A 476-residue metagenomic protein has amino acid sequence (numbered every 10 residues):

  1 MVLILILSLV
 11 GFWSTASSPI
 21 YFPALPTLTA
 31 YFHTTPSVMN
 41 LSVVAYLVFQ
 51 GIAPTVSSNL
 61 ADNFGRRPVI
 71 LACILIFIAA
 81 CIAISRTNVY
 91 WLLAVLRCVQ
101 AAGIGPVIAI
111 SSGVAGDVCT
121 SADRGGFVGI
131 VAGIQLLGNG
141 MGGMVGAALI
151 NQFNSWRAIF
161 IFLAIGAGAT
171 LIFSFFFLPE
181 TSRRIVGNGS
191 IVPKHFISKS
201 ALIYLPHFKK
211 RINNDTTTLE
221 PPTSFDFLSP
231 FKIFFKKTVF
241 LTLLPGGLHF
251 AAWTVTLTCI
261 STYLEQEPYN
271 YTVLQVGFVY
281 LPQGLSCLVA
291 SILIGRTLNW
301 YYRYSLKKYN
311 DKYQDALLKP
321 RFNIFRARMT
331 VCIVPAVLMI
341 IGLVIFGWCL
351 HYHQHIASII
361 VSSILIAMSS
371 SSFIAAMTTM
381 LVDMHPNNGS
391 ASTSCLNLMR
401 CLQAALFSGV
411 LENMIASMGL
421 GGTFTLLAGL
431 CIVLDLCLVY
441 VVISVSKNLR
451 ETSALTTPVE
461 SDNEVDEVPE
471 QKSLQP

Functional and structural regions predicted by a protein language model:
M1, R124-G126, N151-F240, I292-K312 (+1 more regions): Central mid-sequence intracellular linker of multi-pass
M1-S17, P26, A30, V468-S473: Cytosolic juxtamembrane N-terminal segment immediately preceding the first transmembrane helix of multi-pass
T15, V44-L47, V69, I82-S85 (+6 more regions): C-terminal transmembrane bundle
S17, F32-H33, V56, F64-G65 (+5 more regions): Helix-breaking motifs and short loop linkers at transmembrane-helix boundaries and internal kinks in secondary membrane
G51-W91: Conserved MFS/SLC helix-loop-helix module at the cytosolic interface between two early adjacent transmembrane helices
V89-R97, A109, I159-F160, T242 (+1 more regions): Short hydrophobic/alpha-helical segments at membrane-entry points of transmembrane helices in Major Facilitator
L96-L136: Cytoplasmic helix-loop-helix junction between adjacent transmembrane helices in 12-TM secondary transporters
D123-F153, I161, I165-T170, Q283-S291 (+1 more regions): Glycine-rich segments within core transmembrane alpha-helices of 12-TM secondary carriers
